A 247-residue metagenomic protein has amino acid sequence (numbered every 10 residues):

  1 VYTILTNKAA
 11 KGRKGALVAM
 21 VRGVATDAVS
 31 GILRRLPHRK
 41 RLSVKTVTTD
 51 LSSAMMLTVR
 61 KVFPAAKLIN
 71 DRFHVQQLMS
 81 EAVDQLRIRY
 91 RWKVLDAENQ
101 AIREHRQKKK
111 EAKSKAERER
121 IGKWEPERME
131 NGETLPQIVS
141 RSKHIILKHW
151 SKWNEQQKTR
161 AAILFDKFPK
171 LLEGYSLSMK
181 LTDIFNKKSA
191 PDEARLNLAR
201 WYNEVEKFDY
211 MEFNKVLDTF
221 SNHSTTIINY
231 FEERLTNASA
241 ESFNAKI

Functional and structural regions predicted by a protein language model:
V1-T46, S53-T58, A65: RNase H-like nuclease fold core
G23-S30, H38-R41, T49-S53, I69 (+5 more regions): Conserved structured core elements
R39, V44, D183-N186, Y202-E212 (+1 more regions): Short, solvent-exposed helix-loop connector elements
D50-S53, V59-R103, E241: Conserved beta-strand -> loop -> alpha-helix junction used to position metal-binding or nucleic-acid-contacting
M56, D84-R87, S221, T225-I228: Amphipathic alpha-helical core segments of compact helical bundles
N99-E119, K123: Extended, charge-rich low-complexity interaction segments
K115-D209: Helix-loop elements that line ligand-binding/catalytic pockets
N214-I247: Amphipathic alpha-helical/coiled-coil segments positioned at domain termini
